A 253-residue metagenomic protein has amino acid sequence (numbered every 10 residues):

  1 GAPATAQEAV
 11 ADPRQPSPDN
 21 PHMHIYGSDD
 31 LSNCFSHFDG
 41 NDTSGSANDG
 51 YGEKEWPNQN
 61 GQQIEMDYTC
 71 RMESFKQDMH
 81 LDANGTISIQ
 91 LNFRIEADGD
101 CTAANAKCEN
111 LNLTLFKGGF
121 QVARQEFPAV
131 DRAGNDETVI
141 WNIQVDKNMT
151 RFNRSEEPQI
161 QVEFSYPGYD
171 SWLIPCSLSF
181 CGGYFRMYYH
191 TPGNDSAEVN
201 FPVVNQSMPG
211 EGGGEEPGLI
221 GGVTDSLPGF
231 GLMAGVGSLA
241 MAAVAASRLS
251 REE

Functional and structural regions predicted by a protein language model:
G1-A11, G218-E253: Secretory targeting signatures
A9-S28, S32-D78, N84-T86, F164-V223: Proprotein-processing/basic-patch segments
Q15-P18, A104-A106, A245-R248: Long, compositionally biased, intrinsically disordered regions
S17, N60-I64, H80-I87, N105-K107 (+2 more regions): Solvent-exposed loop and beta-edge segments used for protein-protein assembly and interaction
I64-M66, G99, K107-L111: Short beta-strand/loop motifs in extracellular/secreted proteins, especially within beta-sandwich accessory domains
E73-N105: A short beta-strand element within beta-rich, extracytoplasmic domains of secreted/secretory-pathway proteins
A104, E137-I140, P175, R248-L249: Surface-exposed beta-strand edges and their flanking turn/coil or helix-capping segments
N110, T114-L173: Aromatic- and Gly/Pro-enriched, solvent-exposed loop/edge beta-strand patches characteristic of beta-rich domains
